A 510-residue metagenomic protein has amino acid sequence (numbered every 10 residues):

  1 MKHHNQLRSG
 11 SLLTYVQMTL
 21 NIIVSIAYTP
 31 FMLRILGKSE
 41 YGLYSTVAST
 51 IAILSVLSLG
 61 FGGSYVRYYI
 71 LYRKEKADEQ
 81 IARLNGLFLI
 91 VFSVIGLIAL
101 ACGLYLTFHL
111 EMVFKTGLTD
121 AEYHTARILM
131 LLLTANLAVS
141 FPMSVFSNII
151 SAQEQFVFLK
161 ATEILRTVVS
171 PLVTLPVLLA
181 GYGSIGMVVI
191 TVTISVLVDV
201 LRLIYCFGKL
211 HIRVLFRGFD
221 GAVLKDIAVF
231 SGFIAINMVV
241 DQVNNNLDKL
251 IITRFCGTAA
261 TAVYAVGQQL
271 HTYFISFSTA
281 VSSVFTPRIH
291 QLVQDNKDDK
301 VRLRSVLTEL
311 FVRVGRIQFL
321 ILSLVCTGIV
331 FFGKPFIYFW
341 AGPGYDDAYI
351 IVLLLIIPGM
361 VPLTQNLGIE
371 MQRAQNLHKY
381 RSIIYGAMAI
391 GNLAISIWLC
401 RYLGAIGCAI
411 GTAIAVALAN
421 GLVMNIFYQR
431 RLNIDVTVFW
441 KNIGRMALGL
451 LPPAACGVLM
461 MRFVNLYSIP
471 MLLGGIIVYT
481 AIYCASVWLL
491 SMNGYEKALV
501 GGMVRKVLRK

Functional and structural regions predicted by a protein language model:
M1-L7, R202-N245, R288-Q291, N296-E309 (+3 more regions): Interhelical loop/hinge segments that connect adjacent transmembrane helices in multipass membrane
M1-S25, E79-G86, I90, Y123-A126 (+5 more regions): N-terminal membrane topogenesis motif
H4, L137-L165, Y182-I185, I356-M388 (+1 more regions): Membrane-interface junctions at transmembrane-helix termini in multi-pass inner-membrane proteins
S9-S25, I190-R202, C206, G221-Q291 (+5 more regions): Transmembrane helical elements of multi-pass membrane transporters/channels
L59-E75, A152, L210-H211, G267 (+2 more regions): Helix-loop junctions and terminal segments of transmembrane helices in multi-pass membrane transport/translocation
I90-N246, V458-L459: Hydrophobic transmembrane helix module of multi-pass membrane transport proteins
T107-L132, I329-M360, L432: Interfacial segments at transmembrane-helix termini and the short loops linking adjacent helices
I434-F439, G457-K510: Membrane-proximal transmembrane or re-entrant/amphipathic helices at the cytosolic face
